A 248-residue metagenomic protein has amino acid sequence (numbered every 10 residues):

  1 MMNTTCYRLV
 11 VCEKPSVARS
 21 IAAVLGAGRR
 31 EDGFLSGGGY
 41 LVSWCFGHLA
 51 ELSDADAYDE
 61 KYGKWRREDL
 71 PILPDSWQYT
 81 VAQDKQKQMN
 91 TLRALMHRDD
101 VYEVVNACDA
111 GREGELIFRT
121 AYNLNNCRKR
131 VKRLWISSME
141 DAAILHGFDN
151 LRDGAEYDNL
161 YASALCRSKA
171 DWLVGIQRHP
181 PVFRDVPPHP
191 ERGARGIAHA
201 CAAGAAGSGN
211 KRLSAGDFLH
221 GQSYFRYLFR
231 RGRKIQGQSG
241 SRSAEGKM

Functional and structural regions predicted by a protein language model:
M1-V174, A198, G240-S243, K247: Intrinsically disordered, low-complexity regulatory segments
D171-G246: Prokaryote-biased recognition of long, low-complexity C-terminal linker/tail segments that are poorly structured
